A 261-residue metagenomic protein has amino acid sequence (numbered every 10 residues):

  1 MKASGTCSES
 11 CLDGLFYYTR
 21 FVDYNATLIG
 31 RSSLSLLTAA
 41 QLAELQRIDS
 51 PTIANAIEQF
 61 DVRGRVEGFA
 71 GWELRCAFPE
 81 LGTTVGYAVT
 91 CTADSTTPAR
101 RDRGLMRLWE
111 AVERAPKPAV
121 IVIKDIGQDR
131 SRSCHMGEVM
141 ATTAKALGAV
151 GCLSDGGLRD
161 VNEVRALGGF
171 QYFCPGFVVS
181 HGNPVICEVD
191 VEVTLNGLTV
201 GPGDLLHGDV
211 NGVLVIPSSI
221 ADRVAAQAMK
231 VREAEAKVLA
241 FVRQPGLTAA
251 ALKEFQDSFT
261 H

Functional and structural regions predicted by a protein language model:
A3-T6, T19: Ala/Thr-enriched low-complexity intrinsically disordered regions
F21-P202, I216-H261: Feature captures the catalytic cores and cofactor-binding loops of soluble hydro-lyases/lyases that act on carboxylate
N211-L214: Channel- or pocket-lining gating/hinge segments that regulate access to a cavity or pore
